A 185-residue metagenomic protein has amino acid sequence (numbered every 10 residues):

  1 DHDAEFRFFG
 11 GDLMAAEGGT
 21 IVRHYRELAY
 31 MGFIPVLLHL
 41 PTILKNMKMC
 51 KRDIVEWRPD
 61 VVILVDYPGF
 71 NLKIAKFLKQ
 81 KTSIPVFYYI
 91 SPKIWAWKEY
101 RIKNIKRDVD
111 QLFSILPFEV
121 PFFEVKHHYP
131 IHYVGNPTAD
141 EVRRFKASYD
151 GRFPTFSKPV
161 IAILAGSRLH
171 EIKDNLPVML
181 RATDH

Functional and structural regions predicted by a protein language model:
D1-G151, L164-N175: Active-site and donor-binding regions of nucleotide-sugar-utilizing enzymes
F156-A162: Charged active-site motifs of nucleotide-sugar-dependent glycosyltransferases
D174-H185: Short hydrophobic signal-anchor/transmembrane segments that target glycosyltransferases and glycosylation machinery
